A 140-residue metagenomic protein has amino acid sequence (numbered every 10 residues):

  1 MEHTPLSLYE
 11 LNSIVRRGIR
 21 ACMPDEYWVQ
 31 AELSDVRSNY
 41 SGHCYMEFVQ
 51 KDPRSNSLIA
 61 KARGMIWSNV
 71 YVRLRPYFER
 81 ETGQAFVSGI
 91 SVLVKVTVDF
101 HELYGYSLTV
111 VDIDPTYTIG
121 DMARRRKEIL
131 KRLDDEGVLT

Functional and structural regions predicted by a protein language model:
M1-T140: Acidic, two-metal ion nucleic-acid-processing modules in DNA metabolism proteins
